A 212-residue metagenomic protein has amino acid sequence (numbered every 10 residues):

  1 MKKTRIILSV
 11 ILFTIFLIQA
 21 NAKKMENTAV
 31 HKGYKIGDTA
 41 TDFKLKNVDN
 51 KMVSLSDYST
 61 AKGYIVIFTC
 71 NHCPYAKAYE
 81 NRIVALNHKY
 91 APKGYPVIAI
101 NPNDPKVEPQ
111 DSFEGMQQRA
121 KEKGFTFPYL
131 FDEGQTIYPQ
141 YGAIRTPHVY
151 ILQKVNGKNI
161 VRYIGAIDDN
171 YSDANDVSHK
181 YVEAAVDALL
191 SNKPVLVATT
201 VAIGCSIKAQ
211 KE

Functional and structural regions predicted by a protein language model:
M1-N27: Bacterial Sec-dependent N-terminal signal peptides
K24-S56: N-terminal "domain-start" segment that seeds a small globular fold
S56-K77, V186: Short active-site neighborhood of thiol/selenol oxidoreductases, capturing the structured segment around
A61-Y64, P92-V97, G124-P128, T146: Loop/turn elements at helix/coil->beta-strand transitions in domains of secreted/extracellular proteins
C70-Y79, C205-K208, E212: Short, thiol/selenol-centered motifs that function as redox-active sites or metal-ligating centers
K77-E122, E133-Q140: Structural microenvironment flanking redox-active thiols in thiol-disulfide oxidoreductases
Q117-Q153, G157-V161: Short, internal strand/loop/helix patches that form the active-site neighborhood or redox-interaction surface
I151-E212: Thiol-/selenol-based redox modules, centered on thioredoxin-like and closely related oxidoreductase domains
